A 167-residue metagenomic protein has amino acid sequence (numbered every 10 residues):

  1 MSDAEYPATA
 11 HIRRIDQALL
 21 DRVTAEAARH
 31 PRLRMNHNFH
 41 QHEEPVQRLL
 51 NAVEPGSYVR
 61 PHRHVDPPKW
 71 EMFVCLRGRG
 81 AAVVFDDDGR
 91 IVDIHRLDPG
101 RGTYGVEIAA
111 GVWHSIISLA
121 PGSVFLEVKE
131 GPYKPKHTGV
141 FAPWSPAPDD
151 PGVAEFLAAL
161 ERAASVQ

Functional and structural regions predicted by a protein language model:
M1-Q47, I94-D98, V153-Q167: A short, N-terminal "cap"/entry segment at the start of jelly-roll beta-barrel domains of the cupin/DSBH fold
L33, L50-K69: Conserved short histidine dyad/triad with adjacent acidic residue
L50-N51, W70-C75, V106, I116-I117: His/acidic/aromatic-lined binding-pocket segments of jelly-roll/cupin-type domains and related regulatory beta-sandwich
P61, A82-V84, V106-I108, H114-L119 (+1 more regions): Short beta-strand His + acidic residue motifs that chelate non-heme Fe in jelly-roll/DSBH and cupin folds
P68-D87: Glycine- and acidic-residue-biased ligand/ion/polar-headgroup-sensing regions
D86-G111: Short acidic-glycine-tyrosine-enriched beta hairpin
R90-I91, W113-Q167: Double-stranded beta-helix
